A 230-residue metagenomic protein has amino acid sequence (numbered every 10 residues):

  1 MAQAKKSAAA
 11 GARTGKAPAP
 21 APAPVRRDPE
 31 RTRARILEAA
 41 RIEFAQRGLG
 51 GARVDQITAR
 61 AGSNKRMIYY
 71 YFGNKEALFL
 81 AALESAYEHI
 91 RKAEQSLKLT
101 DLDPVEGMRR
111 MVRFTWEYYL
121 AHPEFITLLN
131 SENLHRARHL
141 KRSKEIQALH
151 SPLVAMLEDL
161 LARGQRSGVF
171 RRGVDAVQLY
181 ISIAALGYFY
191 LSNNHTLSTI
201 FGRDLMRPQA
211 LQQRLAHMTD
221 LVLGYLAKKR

Functional and structural regions predicted by a protein language model:
M1-P20, F114-E117, A121, S151-S167 (+1 more regions): C-terminal peripheral helix-coil segments that are non-catalytic and often amphipathic
A2, R35, E43-A77, A81: Helix-turn-helix
T32-A40, I57, A82-A86, I90 (+1 more regions): Generic hydrophobic, amphipathic alpha-helix propensity
R35, E106, R110, F114 (+3 more regions): Amphipathic alpha-helical interaction segments
I36-F44, T115, V222: Short hydrophobic clusters on alpha-helical segments that form packing/core surfaces in small helical domains
A82-M111, K141-K144, A148: Amphipathic alpha-helical linker/stalk segments
E106, E145-L149, R166-S182: All-alpha amphipathic helical-bundle segments outside canonical DNA-binding/catalytic cores that form hydrophobic
G107, A121-K144, N194-F201: Amphipathic alpha-helical segments used for helix-helix packing
